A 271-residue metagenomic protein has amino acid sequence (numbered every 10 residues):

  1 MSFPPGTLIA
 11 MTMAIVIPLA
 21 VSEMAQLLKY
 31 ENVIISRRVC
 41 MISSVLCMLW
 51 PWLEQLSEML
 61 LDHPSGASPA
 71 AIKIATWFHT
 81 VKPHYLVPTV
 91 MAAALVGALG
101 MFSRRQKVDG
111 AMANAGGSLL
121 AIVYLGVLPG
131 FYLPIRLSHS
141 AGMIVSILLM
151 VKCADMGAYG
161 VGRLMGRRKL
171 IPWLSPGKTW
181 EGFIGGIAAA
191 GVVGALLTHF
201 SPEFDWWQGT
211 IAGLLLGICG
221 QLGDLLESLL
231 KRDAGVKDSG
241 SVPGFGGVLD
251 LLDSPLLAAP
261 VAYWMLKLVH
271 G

Functional and structural regions predicted by a protein language model:
M1-L214: Membrane-embedded alpha-helical bundles of polytopic integral membrane proteins
Q26, A158, E227-L230, D253-L256: Hydrophobic side chains within alpha-helical segments
G100, L222-K237: Transmembrane alpha-helical segments of integral membrane proteins
A154-G157, I184, L249-A259: Membrane-embedded alpha-helical segments of transport systems, primarily multispan ion/solute transporters
G160, I187-L196, I218, L222-L229 (+2 more regions): Hydrophobic alpha-helical segments of membrane proteins
R232-P255: Interfacial loop-to-transmembrane junctions
W264-G271: Juxtamembrane boundary at the C-terminal end of a transmembrane helix
